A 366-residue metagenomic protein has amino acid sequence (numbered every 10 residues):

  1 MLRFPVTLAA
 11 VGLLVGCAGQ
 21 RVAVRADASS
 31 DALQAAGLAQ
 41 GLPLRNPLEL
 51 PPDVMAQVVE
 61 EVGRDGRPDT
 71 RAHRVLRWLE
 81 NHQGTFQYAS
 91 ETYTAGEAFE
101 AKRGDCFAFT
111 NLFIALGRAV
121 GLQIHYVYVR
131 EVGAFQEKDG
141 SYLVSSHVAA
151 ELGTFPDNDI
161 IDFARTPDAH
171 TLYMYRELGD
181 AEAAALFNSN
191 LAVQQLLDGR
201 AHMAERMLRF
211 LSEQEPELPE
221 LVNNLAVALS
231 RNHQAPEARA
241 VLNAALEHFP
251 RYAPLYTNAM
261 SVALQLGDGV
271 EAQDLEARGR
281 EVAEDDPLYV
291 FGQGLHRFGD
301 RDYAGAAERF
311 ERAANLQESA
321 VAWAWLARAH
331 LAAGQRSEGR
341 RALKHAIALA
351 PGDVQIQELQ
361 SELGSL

Functional and structural regions predicted by a protein language model:
A35-E97: Secondary-structure boundary elements
A89-V222, P236-A244, H248: Long, contiguous interaction/recruitment modules in multidomain scaffold/adaptor proteins
N190, N224, N258, G292 (+2 more regions): Canonical tetratricopeptide repeat
F210-L211, A244-A245, R278-G279, R312-A313 (+1 more regions): Canonical positions in the second alpha-helix
L221, L255, Y289, A322-W323 (+1 more regions): TPR alpha-solenoid repeat register
